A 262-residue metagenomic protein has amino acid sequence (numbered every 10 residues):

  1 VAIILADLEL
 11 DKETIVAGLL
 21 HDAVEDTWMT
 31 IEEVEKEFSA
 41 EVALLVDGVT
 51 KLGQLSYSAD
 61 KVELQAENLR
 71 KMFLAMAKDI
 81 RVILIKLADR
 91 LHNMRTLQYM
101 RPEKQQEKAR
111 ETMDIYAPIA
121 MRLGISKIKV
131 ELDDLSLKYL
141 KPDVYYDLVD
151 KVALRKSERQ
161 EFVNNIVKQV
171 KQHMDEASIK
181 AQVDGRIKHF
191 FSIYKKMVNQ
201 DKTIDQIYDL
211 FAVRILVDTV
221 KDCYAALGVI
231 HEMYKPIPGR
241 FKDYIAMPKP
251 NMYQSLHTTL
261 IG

Functional and structural regions predicted by a protein language model:
V1-A212, V217-G262: Active-site helical microenvironments for divalent-metal-assisted chemistry
